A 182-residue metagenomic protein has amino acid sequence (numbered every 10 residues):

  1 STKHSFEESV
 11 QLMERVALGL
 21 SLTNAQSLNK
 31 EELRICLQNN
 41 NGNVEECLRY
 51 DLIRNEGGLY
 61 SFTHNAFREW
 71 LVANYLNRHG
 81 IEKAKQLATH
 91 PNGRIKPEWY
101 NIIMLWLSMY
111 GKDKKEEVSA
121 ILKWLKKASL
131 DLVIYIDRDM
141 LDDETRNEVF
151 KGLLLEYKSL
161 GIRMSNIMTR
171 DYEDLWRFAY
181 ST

Functional and structural regions predicted by a protein language model:
S1-H79: Extended helical regulatory/linker subdomains that flank P-loop NTPase cores
C47, A73-S181: Hydrophobic repeat-domain scaffold segments
